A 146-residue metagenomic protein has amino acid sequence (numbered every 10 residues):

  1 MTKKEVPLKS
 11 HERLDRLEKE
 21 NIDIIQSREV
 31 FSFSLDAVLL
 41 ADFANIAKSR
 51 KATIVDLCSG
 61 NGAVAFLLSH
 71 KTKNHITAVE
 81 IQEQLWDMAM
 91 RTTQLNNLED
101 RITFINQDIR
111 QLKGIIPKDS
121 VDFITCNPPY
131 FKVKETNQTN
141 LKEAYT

Functional and structural regions predicted by a protein language model:
V6-K48: Class I SAM-dependent transferase core
K51-C58: Conserved class I S-adenosyl-L-methionine
N61-N74: Conserved SAM-binding loop of SAM-dependent methyltransferases across substrates and taxa, primarily the Class I
H75-E80: Conserved SAM-binding motif I beta-strand of class I
W86-D87: Short alpha-helix immediately C-terminal to the canonical SAM-binding loop
M90-I116: S-adenosyl-L-methionine
V121-N127: Short SAM/SAH-binding signature in class I
P128-T146: Mobile active-site "lid"/loop adjacent to the S-adenosyl-L-methionine
